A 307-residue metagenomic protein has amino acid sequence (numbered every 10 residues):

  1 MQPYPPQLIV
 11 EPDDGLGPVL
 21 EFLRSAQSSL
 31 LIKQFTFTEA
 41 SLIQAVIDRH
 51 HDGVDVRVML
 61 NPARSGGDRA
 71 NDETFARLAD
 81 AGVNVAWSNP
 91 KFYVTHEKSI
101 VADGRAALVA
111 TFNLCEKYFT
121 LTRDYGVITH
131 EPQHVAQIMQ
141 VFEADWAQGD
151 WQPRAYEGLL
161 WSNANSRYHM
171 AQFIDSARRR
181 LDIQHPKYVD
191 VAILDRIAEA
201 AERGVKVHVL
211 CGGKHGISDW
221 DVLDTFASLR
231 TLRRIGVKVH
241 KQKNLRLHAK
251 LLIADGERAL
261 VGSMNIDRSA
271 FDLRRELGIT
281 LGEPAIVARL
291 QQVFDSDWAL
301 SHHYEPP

Functional and structural regions predicted by a protein language model:
M1-L20, E39-A107, F112, E116-R154 (+3 more regions): PLD/PLD-like phosphodiesterase catalytic module centered on the HKD motif
F22-L23, F173-I174: Structural alpha-helical scaffold elements that stabilize or flank donor/cofactor-binding regions in carbohydrate
A26, A177: An anion/phosphate-binding loop that grips the pyrophosphate of nucleotide cofactors and donors
L30: Active-site metal-binding motif and surrounding structural segment of the metallo-beta-lactamase
K33: Residues lining the SAM
